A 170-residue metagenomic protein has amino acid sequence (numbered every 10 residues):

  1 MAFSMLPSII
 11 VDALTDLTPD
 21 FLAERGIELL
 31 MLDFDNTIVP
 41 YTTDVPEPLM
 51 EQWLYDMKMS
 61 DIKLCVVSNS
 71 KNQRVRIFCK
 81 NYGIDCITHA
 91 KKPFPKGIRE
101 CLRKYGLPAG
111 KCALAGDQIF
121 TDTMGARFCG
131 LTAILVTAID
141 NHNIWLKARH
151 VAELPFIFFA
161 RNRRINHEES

Functional and structural regions predicted by a protein language model:
A2-L32, V39, T43-D44, P48-L114 (+1 more regions): Asp-based, Mg2+/Mn2+-dependent phosphohydrolase catalytic module
